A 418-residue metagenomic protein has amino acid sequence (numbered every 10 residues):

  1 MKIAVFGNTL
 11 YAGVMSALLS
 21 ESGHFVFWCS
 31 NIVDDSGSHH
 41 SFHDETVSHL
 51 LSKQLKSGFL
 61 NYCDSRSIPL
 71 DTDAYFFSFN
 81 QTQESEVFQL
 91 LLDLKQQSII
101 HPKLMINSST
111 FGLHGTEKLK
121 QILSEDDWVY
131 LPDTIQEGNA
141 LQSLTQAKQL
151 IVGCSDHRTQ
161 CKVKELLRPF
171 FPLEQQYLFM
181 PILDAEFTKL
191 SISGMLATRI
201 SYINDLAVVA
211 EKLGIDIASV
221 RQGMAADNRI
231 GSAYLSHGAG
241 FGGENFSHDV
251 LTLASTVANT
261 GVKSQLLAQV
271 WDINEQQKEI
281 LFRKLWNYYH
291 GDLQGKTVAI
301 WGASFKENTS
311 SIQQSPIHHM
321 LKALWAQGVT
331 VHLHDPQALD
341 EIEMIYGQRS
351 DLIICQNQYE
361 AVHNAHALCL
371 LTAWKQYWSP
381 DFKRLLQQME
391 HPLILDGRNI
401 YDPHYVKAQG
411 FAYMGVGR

Functional and structural regions predicted by a protein language model:
M1-R418: Structural/interface elements that position substrates and couple domains in central-metabolism enzymes
